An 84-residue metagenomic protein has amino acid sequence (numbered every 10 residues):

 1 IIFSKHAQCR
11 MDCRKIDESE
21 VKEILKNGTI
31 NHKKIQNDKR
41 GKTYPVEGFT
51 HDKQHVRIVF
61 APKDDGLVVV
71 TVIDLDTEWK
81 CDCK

Functional and structural regions predicted by a protein language model:
I1-K84: Ribonuclease/tRNase effector modules and their secretory precursors
